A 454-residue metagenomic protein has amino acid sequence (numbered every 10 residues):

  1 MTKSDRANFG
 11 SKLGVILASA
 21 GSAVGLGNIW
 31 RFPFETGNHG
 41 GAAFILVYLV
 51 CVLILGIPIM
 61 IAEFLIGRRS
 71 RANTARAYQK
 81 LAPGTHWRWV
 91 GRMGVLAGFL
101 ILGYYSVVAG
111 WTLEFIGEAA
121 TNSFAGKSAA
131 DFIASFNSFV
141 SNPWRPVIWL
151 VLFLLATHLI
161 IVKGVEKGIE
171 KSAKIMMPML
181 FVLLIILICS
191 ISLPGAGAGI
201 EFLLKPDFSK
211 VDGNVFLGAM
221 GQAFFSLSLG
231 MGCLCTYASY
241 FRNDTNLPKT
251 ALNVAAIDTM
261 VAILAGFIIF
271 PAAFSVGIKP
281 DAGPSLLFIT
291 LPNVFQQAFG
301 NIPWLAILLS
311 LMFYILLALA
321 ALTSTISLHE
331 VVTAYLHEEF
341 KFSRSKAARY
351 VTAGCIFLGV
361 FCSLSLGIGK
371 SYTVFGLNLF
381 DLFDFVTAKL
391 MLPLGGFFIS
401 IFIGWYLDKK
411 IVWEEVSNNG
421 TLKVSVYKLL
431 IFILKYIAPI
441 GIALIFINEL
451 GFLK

Functional and structural regions predicted by a protein language model:
M1-W30, I59-F64, R68-L81, T85-R92 (+2 more regions): Membrane-interface "cap" regions at the ends of multi-pass membrane proteins
T2-D5, F9, E170, K174-L322 (+1 more regions): Membrane-embedded translocation segments of transport machinery
K3-A7, F34-H39, R69-M93, S106-G168 (+6 more regions): Inter-helical loop and helix-membrane interface segments of multi-pass membrane transporters/permeases
N8, L13-I16, S22, P143 (+6 more regions): Loop-to-transmembrane helix boundary motifs in multi-pass membrane proteins
N8-S19, F44-V47, H86-F99, I148-F153 (+6 more regions): Select transmembrane alpha-helical segments in multipass membrane proteins
S11-C51, A238, K249-L252, A256-T259: Transmembrane helix-boundary motif of multi-pass solute transporters/channels
I59, Y105-K127, F181-L204, S275 (+4 more regions): Hydrophobic alpha-helical segments and their helix-loop junctions in multi-pass secondary transporters
N378-I401, K423-K454: A generic transmembrane alpha-helix motif of multi-pass inner-membrane proteins
